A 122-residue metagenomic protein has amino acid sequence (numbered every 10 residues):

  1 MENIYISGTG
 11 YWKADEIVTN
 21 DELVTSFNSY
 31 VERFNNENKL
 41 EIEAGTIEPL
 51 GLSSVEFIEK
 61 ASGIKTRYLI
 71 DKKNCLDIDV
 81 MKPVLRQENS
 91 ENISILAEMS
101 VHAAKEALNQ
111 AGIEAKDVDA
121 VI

Functional and structural regions predicted by a protein language model:
M1-K116: Conserved "HGTGT" condensation-loop signature of ketosynthase/thiolase-family condensing enzymes that catalyze
D119-I122: Short glycine-rich or small-residue beta-strand-to-loop segments that form or flank ligand, phosphate, metal/Fe-S
